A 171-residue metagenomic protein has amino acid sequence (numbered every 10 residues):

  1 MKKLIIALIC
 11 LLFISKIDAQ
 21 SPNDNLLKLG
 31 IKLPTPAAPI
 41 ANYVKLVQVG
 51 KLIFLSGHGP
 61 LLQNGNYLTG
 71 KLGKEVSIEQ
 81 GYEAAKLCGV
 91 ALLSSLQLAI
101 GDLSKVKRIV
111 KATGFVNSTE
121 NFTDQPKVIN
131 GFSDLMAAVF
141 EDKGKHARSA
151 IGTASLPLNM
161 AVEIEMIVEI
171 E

Functional and structural regions predicted by a protein language model:
M1-S21: Bacterial Sec-dependent N-terminal signal peptides
A19-E171: Short, polar/acidic, helix-capping and beta-turn segments at strand->helix junctions that line the mouths
